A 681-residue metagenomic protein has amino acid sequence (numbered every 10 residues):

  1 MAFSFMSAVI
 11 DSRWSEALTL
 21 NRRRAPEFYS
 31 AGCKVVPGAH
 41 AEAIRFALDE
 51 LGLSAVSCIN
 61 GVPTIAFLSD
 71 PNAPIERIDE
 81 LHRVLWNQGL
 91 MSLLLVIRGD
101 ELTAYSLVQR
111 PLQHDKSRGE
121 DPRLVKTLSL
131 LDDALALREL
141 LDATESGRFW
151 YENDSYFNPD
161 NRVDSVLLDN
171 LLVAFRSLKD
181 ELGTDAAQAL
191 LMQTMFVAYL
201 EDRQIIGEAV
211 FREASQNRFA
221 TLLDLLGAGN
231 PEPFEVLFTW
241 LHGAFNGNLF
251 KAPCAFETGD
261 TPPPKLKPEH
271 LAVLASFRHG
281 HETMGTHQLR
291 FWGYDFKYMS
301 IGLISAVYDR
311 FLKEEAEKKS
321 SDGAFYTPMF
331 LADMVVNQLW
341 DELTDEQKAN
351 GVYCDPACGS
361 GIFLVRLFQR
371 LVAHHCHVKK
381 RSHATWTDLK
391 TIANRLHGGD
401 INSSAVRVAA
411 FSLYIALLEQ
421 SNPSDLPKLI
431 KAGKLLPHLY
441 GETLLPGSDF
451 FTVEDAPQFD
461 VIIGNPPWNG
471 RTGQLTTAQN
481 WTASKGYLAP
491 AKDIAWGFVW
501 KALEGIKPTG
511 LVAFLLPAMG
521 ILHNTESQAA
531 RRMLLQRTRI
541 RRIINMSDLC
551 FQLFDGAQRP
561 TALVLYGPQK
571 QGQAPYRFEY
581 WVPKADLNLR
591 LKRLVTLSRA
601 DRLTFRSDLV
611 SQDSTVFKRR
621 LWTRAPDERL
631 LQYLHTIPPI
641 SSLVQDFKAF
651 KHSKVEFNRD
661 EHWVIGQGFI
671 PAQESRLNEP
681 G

Functional and structural regions predicted by a protein language model:
A2-L200, Q204, K265-S305, Q528 (+3 more regions): Short, basic/polar, glycine-containing "phosphate-handling" surface segments that engage DNA
S4, L90, E101, P111-Q113 (+11 more regions): Signature of N6-adenine DNA methyltransferases within the class I
L81-H82, L182, G293-D295, S321 (+7 more regions): Generic recognition of flexible, low-complexity loop/linker segments
G99, T127-F368, G399-A405, G447-V453 (+1 more regions): Preference for the N-terminal adenyl/adenosyl cofactor-binding alpha/beta module
V210-V236, P427-L439, T443-L444, S448-E454 (+2 more regions): Short, surface-exposed recognition loops and adjoining beta-strand edges that mediate ligand/DNA contacts, enriched
E282-Q288, F311-A316, K390-A393, H438-E442 (+2 more regions): Short acidic (Asp/Glu) and glycine-rich catalytic loops that position anionic groups and cofactors
Y326-P457, V461-G464, S484, L516-M519 (+2 more regions): Conserved S-adenosyl-L-methionine
